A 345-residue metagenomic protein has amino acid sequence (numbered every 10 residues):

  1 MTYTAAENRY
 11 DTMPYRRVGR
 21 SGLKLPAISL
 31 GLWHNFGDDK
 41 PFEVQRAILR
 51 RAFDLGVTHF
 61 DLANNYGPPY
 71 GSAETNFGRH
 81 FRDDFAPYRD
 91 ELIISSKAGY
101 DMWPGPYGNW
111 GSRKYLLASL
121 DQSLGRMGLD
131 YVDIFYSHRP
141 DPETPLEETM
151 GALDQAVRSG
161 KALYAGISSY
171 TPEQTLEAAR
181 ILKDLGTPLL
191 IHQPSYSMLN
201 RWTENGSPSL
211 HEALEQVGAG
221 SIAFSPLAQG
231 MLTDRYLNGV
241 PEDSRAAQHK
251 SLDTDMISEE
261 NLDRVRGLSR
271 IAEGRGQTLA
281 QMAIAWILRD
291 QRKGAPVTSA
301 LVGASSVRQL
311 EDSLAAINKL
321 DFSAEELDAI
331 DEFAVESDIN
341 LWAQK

Functional and structural regions predicted by a protein language model:
M1-L92, R158: N-terminal binding-site loop/beta-alpha segment at the start of enzyme catalytic domains that lines or forms
T2-E7, T12, P142-S337, Q344: Beta/alpha (TIM)-barrel catalytic core signal, keyed to glycine-rich beta->alpha loops juxtaposed to Asp/Glu that bind
G19-G37, S95-G108, Y131, Y136: N-terminal small/glycine-rich loop or linker at the start of catalytic domains across soluble metabolic enzymes
P26-L30, F60-L62, L92-S96, F135-S137 (+4 more regions): Hydrophobic faces of well-ordered beta-strands that scaffold small-molecule active sites in alpha/beta enzyme cores
D39-F53, G111-M127, T175-A179: Short, acidic/polar
K40-V44, S72, N76, Y107-Y115 (+3 more regions): Alpha-helix N-cap and loop-to-helix initiation/capping positions
L124-T144: Active-site groove signature of glycoside hydrolases
